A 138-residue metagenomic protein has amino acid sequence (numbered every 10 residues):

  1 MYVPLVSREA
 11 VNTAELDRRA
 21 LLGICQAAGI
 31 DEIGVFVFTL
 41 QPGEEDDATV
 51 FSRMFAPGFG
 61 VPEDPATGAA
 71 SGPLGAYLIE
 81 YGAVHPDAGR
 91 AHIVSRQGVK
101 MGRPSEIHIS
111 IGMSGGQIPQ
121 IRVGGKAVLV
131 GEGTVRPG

Functional and structural regions predicted by a protein language model:
M1-G138: Active-site proximal loop and beta-alpha junction motif in alpha/beta enzyme cores
